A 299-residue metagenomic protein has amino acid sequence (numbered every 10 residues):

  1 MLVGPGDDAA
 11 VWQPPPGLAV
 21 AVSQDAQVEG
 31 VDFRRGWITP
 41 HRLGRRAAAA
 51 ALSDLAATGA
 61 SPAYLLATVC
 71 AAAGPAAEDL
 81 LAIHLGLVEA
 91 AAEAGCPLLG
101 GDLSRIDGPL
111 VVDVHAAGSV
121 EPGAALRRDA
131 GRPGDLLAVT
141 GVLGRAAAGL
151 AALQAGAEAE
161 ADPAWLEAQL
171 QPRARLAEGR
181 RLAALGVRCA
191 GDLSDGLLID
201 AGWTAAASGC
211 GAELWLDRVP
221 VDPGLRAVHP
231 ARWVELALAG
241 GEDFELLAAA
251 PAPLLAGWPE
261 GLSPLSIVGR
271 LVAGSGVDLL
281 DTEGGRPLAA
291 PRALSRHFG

Functional and structural regions predicted by a protein language model:
M1-V139: Glycine-rich phosphate/pyrophosphate-binding loop regions near the starts of catalytic domains
P14-P16, S119-P122, V142-L143, A155-G156 (+1 more regions): Short loop segments at secondary-structure junctions
L18, A73-L99, S104-V112, A117 (+2 more regions): Glycine-/charge-enriched secondary-structure boundary and capping motifs
A21-Q24, P109-V111, L126-R180: Short, acidic (Asp/Glu-rich) active-site segment that either coordinates a divalent metal cofactor
V31, A147-G149, A201: Short helix/loop capping segments that flank catalytic or ligand/cofactor-binding pockets
I38-L43, W165-P172, R188-C189, V234-L236: Short pre-catalytic strand/loop immediately N-terminal to key active-site residues, enriched for Gly-Thr
A49, L85, L176-R180, I199: Residue-level marker for well-ordered alpha-helical positions
